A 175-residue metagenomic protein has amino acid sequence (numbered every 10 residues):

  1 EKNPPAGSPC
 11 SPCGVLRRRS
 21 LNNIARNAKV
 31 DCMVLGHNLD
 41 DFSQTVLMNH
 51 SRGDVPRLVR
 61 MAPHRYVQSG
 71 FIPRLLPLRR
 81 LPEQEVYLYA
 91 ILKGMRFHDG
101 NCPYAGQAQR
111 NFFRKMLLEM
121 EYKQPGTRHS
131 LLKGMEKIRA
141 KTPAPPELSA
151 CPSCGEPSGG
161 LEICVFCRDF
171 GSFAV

Functional and structural regions predicted by a protein language model:
E1, T45-M48, Q109-R114: Short secondary-structure transition/capping segments
N3-E85, L131, L161, F166-V175: Active-site adenylate/phosphate-handling loop in enzymes that bind or generate adenylated species
N27-A28, K123, P157: Alpha-helix C-cap/termination motif
D40, L81-L132, V175: Mid-to-C-terminal catalytic subdomains of enzymes that bind/position adenosyl phosphate moieties or nucleic-acid
R74-P77, D99-G100, C154: Thr-Gly-centered strand-to-loop micro-motif
T127-G134, P146-A150: Short, flexible loop/turn segments with low-complexity composition
K137-E147, G155-G159: Short, flexible, mixed-charge glycine/proline-rich loop motifs that serve as phosphate/nucleic-acid-contacting
A150-C154, C164-C167: Short cysteine-rich clusters marking metal-coordination/redox-active sites
